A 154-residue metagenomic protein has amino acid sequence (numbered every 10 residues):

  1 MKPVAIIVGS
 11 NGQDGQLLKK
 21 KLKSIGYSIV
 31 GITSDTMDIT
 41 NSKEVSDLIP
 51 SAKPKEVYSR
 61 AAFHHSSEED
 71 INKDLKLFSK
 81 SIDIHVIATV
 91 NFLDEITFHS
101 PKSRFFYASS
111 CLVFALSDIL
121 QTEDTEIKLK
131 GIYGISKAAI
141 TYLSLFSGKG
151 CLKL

Functional and structural regions predicted by a protein language model:
P3-I25: N-terminal Rossmann NAD(P)H-binding glycine-rich loop of SDR-like oxidoreductase domains
V8, I32, R60-A61, F105-C111: SDR active-site strand-loop-helix element
K23, S28-V45: Adenosine-cofactor binding site in Rossmann-like domains, unifying the SAM/SAH pocket of S-adenosylmethionine-dependent
T40, K76, K80-A88, I127 (+2 more regions): Glycine-rich NAD(P)-binding loop of the Rossmann-fold in SDR/ketoreductase-type enzymes
K43-I84: NAD(P)H-binding glycine-rich loop region in Rossmannoid oxidoreductase-like domains and their noncatalytic homologs
E44, I87-E95, L143: Conserved mid-core alpha-helix of short-chain dehydrogenase/reductase
V90-K130: Conserved Rossmann-fold NAD(P)-dependent oxidoreductase catalytic core, especially the SDR/UDP-sugar
L116, K130-L154: Active-site Tyr-X1-5-Lys
